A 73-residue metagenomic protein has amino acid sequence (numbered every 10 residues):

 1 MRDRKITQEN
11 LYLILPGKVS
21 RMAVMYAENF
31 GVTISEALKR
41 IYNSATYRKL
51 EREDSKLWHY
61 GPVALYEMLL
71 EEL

Functional and structural regions predicted by a protein language model:
M1-L73: C-terminal alpha-helical interaction appendages
